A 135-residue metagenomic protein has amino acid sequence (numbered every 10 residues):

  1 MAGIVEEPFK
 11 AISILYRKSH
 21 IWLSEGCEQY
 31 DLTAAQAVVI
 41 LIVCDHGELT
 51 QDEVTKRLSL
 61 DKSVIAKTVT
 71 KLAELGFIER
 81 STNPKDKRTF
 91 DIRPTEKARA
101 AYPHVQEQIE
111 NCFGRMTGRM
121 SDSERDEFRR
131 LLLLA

Functional and structural regions predicted by a protein language model:
M1-Y30: N-terminal leader segment of winged-helix/HTH proteins
S13-Y16, L41-D45, Q106, L133: Short, locally clustered residues in the helix-turn-helix/winged-helix DNA-binding domain
H20, E48, T70-R129, L133: Charged, amphipathic alpha-helical coiled-coil/dimerization segments
S24, C44, S59, T70 (+1 more regions): Residue-level detection of the helix-turn-helix DNA-binding "recognition helix"
Y30-Q36, V64, T95, M120-D122: Short helix-coil-helix linker/hinge
T55: The alpha-helix within a helix-turn-helix
K67: DNA-binding alpha-helical recognition surfaces that contact promoter or target DNA
